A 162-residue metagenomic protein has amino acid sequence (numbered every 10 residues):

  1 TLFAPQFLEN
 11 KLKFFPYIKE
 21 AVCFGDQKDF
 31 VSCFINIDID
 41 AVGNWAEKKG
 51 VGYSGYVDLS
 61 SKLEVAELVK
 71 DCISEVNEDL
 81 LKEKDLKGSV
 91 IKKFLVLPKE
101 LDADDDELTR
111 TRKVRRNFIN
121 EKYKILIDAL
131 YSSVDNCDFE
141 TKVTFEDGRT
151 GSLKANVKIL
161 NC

Functional and structural regions predicted by a protein language model:
T1-D85: AMP-binding/adenylate-forming catalytic core of the ANL superfamily
E20-V22, D29, V76-C162: Conserved C-terminal "lid"/linker of ANL adenylate-forming enzymes
